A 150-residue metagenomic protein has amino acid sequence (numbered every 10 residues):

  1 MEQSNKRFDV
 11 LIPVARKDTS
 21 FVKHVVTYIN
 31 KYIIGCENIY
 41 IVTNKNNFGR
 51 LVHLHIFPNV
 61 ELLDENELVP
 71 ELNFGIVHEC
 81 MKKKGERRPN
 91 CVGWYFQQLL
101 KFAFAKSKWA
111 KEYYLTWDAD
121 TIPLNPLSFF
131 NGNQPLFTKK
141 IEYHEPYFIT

Functional and structural regions predicted by a protein language model:
M1-T27: N-proximal low-complexity "stem/linker" segments adjacent to membrane-targeting elements
S20, K45-V52: Short, charged/polar "capping" segments at the starts of alpha-helices and the immediately preceding loops
T27-C36: Short, acidic, metal-binding catalytic loop of nucleotide-sugar glycosyltransferases
G35-N47, L62-E67: Short beta-strand/loop segment that forms part of the nucleotide-sugar
R50-S107: Active-site-proximal specificity loops/subdomain of glycosyltransferases
E65, W117-T121: Short acidic donor-binding/metal-coordinating loop in glycosyltransferase active sites
Y114: Short aromatic/hydrophobic "clamp" motif used to bind/position activated sugar donors
I122-T150: Conserved donor-nucleotide/metal-binding helix-loop-beta segment in metal-dependent transferases, i.e., the alpha-helix
